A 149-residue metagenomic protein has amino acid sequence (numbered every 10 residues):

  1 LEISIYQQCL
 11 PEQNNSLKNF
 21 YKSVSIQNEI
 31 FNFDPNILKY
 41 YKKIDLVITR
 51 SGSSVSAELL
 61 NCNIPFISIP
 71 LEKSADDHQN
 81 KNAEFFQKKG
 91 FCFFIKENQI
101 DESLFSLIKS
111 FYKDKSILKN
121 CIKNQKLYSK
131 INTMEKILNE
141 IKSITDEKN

Functional and structural regions predicted by a protein language model:
L1-L46, N80-A83, I95-L104: Donor-nucleotide binding loops and adjacent catalytic segments primarily of GT-B fold Leloir glycosyltransferases
I26, K42-S56, I64: Acidic donor-binding loop of glycosyltransferase active sites
L38, S56-C62, E84: Short alpha-helical segment that forms part of, or immediately flanks, the ligand-binding pocket in carbohydrate-active
Y41, L59-L60, I67, Q87: Short alpha-helix at the nucleotide-sugar/activated-sugar donor binding site of glycosyltransferases and closely
T49, P65-D76: Short hydrophobic beta-strand element within catalytic cores of glycosyltransferases and related nucleotide-activated
K89-G90, F94-S116: C-terminal "capping" alpha-helix adjacent to the active site of nucleotide-linked donor transferases in cell-envelope
I117-I131: A short, well-ordered alpha-helix in the C-terminal region of glycosyltransferases
K130-N149: C-terminal alpha-helical cap of glycosyltransferases
